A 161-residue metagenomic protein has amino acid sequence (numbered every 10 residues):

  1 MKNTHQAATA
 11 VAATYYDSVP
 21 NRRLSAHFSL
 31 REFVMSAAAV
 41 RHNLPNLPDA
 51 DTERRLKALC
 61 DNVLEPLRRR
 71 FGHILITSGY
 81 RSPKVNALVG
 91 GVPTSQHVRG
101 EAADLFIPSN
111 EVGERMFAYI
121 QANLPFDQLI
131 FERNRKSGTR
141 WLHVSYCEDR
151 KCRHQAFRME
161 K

Functional and structural regions predicted by a protein language model:
M1-R68, R158-K161: Extracytoplasmic cell-surface/polysaccharide-interacting catalytic and binding patches
K2-A13, D17, R99, I107-K161: Catalytic cores and adjacent binding grooves of peptidoglycan-active enzymes
H27, H73, A102, W141: A residue-level signal for beta-strand positions that form part of recognition/binding surfaces within mature
L59-V63, V85, E101, V112 (+1 more regions): Amphipathic alpha-helical interface surfaces
D61-G90: Extended, low-complexity, intrinsically disordered C-terminal regulatory tails of eukaryotic serine/threonine kinases
V85, T94, R153: Glycine-rich, flexible loop/turn motifs
V89-D104: Active-site microenvironments of hydrolase-like enzyme catalytic domains
